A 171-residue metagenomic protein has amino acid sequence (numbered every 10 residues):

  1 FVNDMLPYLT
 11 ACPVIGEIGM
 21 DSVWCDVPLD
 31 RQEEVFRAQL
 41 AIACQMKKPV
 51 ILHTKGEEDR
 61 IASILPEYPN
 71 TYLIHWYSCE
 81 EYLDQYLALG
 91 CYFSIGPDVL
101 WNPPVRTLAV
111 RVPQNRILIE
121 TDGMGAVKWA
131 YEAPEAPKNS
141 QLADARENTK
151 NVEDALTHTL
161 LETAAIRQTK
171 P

Functional and structural regions predicted by a protein language model:
F1-P171: Mid-domain alpha/beta scaffold segments of enzyme catalytic cores
